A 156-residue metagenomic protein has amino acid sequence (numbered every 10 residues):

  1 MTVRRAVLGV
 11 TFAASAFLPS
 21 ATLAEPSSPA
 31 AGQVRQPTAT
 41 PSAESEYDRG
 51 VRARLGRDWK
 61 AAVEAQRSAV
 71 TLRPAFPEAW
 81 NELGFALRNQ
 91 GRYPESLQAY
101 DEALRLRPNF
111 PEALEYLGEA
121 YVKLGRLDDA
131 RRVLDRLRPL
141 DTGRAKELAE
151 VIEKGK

Functional and structural regions predicted by a protein language model:
P41-A75: Alpha-helical segment of the N-proximal tetratricopeptide repeat
A43, P77-E78, P111-E112, A145-K146: Helix-start (N-cap) detector for alpha-helical repeat units in TPR-like alpha-solenoids, especially tetratricopeptide
L72, L106, P139-L140: Structural marker of alpha-solenoid helical repeat scaffolds
E82, Y116, E150-V151: Canonical tetratricopeptide repeat
